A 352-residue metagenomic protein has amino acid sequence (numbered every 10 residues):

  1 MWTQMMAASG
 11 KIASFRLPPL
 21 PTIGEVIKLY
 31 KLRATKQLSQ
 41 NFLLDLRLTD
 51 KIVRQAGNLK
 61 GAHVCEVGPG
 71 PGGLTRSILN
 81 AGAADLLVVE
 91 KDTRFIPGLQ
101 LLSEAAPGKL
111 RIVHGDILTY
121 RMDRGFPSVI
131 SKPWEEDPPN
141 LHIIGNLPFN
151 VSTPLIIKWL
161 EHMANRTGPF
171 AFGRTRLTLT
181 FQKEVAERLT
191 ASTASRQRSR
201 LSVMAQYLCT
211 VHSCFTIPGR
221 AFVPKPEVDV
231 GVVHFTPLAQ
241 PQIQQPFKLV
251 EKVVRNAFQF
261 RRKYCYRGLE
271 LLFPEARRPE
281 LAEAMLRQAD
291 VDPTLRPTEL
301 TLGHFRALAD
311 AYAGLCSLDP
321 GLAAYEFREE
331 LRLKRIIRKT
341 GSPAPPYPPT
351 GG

Functional and structural regions predicted by a protein language model:
W2-N256, A307, A311, D319-Y325 (+1 more regions): Catalytic cores of RNA-modifying enzymes
V228-G231, F235-P237, I243-D292, P297-H304 (+1 more regions): An accessory alpha-helical subdomain
